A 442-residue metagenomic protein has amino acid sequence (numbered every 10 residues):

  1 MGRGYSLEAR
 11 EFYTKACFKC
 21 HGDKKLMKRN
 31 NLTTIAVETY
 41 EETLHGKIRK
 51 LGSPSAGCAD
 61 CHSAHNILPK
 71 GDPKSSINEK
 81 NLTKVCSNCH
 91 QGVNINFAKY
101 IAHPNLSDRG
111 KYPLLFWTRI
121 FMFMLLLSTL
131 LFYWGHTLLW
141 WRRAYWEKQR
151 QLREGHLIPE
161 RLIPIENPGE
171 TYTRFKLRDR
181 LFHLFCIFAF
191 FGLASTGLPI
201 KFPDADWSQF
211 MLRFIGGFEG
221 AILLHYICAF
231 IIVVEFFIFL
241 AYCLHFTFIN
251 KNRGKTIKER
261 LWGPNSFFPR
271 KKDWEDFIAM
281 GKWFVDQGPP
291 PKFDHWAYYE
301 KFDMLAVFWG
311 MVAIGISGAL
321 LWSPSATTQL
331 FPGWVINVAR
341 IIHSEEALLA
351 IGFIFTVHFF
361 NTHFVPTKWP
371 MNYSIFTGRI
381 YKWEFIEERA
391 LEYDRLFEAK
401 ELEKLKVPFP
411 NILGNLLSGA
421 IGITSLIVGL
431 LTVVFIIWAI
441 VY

Functional and structural regions predicted by a protein language model:
M1-P168, W207, R213-G217, F239-K251: Short sequence/structural segments immediately N-terminal
C86, F185-T196, V234, D303-S317 (+1 more regions): Hydrophobic alpha-helical membrane-insertion segments
H103-L125, S195-L244, A326-I354: Long, highly hydrophobic alpha-helical transmembrane signal-anchor segments
L127-A144, F188-A194, L223-R260, F353-V365: Hydrophobic alpha-helical membrane-embedded segments
Y172-F188, F277-V312, Y393-I427: Loop-to-transmembrane boundary segments
H245-K272, D286, P290-F302, V307-T328 (+3 more regions): Long, contiguous internal "core" modules enriched in hydrophobic/ aromatic residues
F246-D294, V365-P408: Membrane-proximal soluble regions of multi-pass membrane proteins
T432-Y442: Juxtamembrane boundary at the C-terminal end of a transmembrane helix
